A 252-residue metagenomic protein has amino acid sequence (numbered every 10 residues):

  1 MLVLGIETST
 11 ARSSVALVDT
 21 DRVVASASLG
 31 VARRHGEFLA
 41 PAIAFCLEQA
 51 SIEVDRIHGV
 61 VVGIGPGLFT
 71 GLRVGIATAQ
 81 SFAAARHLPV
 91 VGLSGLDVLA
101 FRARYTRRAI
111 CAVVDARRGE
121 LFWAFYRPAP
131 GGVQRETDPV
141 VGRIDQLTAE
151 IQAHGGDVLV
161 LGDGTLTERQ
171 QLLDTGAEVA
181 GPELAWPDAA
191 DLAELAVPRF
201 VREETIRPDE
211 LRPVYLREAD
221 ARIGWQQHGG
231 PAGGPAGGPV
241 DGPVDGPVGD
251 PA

Functional and structural regions predicted by a protein language model:
M1-P66, W186, A252: N-terminal beta-alpha supersecondary unit
R22, P89-P187, V201, Y215 (+4 more regions): Surface "functional belts" at beta-alpha junctions
G30-F38, F69, R73, A77 (+3 more regions): Residues at secondary-structure transition points
L47, G155, A196-E204: Short, hydrophobic alpha-helical segments
E48-D55, A83-S94: Phosphate-handling active-site elements
V61-V90: DPxDG-like acidic metal-binding loop motif
R207-P235, P243, P247-A252: Acidic two-metal-ion nuclease catalytic site recognized across multiple nuclease folds, prominently DnaQ/RNase D-T
